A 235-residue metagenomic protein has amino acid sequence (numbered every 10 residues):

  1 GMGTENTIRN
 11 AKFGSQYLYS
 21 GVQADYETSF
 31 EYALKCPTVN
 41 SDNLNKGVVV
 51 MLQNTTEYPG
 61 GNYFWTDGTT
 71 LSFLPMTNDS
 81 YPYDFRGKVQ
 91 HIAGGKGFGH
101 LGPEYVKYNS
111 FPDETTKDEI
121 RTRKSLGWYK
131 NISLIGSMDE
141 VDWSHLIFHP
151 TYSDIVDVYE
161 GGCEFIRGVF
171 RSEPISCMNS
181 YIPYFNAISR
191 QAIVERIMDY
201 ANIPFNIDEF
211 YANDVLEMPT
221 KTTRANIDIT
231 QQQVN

Functional and structural regions predicted by a protein language model:
G1-D113: Active-site-proximal segment of zinc-dependent metalloprotease catalytic domains
E27, P37, D42, E57-Y58 (+1 more regions): Replace "(M1/M4/M9/M12/WLM)" with "(e.g., M1/M4/M8/M9/M12/M26/WLM)" and add "not limited to" to clarify scope
